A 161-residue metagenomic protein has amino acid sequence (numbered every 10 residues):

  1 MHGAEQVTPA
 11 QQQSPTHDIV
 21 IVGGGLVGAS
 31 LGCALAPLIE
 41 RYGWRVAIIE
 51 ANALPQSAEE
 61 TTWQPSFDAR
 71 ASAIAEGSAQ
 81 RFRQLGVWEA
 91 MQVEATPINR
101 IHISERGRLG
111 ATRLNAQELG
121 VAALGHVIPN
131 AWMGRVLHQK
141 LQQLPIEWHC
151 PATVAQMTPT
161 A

Functional and structural regions predicted by a protein language model:
M1-H17, P37-G43, Q56-E59, Q156 (+1 more regions): Short, low-complexity, intrinsically disordered N-terminal peptides in bacterial proteins
Q11-V27, A47: Beta1/beta-strand and adjacent pyrophosphate-binding region of the FAD-binding site in flavoprotein oxidoreductases
I19, A51-E60, G120, W132 (+1 more regions): Localized chelating/binding microdomains that coordinate divalent metal ions or stabilize phosphate-bearing
V22, A34-R70: Glycine-rich FAD pyrophosphate-binding loop
G28, L54-S57, L109-G110, M157: Flexible, glycine-rich phosphate/dinucleotide-binding loops and adjacent beta-alpha linkers at cofactor/substrate
T62-R106: N-terminal FAD cofactor-binding segment of flavoenzymes
E94-A161: Conserved N-terminal helical subregion
